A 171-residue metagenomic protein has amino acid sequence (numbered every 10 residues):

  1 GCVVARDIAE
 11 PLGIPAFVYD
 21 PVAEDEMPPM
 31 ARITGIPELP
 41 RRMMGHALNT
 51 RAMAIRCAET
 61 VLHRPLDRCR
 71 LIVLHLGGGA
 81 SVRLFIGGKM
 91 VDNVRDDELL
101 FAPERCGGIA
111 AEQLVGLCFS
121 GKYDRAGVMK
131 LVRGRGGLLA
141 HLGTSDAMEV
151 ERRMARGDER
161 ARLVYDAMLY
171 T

Functional and structural regions predicted by a protein language model:
G1-V22: Conserved phosphate-binding loops in N-terminal lobes of ATP-dependent enzymes of the actin/Hsp70/sugar-kinase
C2-A9, T50-A58, A111-F119, A126-R133 (+1 more regions): Predominant activation on well-ordered alpha-helical scaffold segments within soluble catalytic domains
V3, M44-L48, A52, G108-E112 (+5 more regions): Conserved active-site and cofactor/substrate-binding residues in soluble primary-metabolism enzymes
A16-Y19, P65-C69, A126: Short, surface-exposed acidic
D20-D25, G77, R135: Short glycine-enriched loops at secondary-structure junctions
E26-P29, H141-L142: Short acidic/His/Gly/Ser-rich catalytic and metal-binding motifs that mark active-site loops of diverse hydrolases
M30-S120: Glycine-rich phosphate-binding loop of actin/hexokinase-like ATP-binding domains
S120-V164: A mobile "lid/hinge" subdomain adjacent to the ATP/sugar-phosphate binding pocket shared across diverse ATP-dependent
